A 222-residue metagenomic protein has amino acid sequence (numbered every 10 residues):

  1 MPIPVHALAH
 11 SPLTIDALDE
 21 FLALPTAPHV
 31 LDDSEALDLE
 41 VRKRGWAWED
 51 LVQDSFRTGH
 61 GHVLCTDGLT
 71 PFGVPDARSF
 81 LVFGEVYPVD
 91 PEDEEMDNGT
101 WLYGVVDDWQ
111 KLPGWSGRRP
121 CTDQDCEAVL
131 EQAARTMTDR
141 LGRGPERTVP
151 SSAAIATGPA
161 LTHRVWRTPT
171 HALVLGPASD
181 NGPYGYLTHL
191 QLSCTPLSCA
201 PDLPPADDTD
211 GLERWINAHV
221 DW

Functional and structural regions predicted by a protein language model:
M1-S151, A156-P159, S179-W222: Short helix/turn-capping signatures at newly exposed starts of structured segments
V165-T170: Active-site beta-strand termini and strand-to-loop segments that position acidic
L173-V174: Short, isolated positions in well-ordered beta-strands
